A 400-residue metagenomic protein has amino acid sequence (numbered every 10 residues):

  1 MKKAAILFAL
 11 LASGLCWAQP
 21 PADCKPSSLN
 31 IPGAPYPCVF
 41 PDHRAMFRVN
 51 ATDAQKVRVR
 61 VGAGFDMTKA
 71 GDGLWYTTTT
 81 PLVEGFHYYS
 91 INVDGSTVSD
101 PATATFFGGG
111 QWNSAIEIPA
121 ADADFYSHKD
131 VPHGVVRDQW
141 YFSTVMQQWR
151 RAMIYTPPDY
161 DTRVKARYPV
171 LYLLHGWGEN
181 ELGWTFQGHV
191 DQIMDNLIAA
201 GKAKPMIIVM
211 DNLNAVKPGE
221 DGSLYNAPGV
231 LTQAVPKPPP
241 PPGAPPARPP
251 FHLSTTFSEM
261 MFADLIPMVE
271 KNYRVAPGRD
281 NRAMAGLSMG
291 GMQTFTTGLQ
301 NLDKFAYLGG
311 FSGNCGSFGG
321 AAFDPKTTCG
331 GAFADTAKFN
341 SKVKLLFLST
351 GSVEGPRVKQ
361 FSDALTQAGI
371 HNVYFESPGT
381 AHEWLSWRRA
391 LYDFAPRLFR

Functional and structural regions predicted by a protein language model:
A5-G14: Bacterial N-terminal signal peptides
P20-L29, G33-F65, K69-R400: Non-catalytic cap/lid and distal C-terminal segments of serine-dependent acyl enzymes
